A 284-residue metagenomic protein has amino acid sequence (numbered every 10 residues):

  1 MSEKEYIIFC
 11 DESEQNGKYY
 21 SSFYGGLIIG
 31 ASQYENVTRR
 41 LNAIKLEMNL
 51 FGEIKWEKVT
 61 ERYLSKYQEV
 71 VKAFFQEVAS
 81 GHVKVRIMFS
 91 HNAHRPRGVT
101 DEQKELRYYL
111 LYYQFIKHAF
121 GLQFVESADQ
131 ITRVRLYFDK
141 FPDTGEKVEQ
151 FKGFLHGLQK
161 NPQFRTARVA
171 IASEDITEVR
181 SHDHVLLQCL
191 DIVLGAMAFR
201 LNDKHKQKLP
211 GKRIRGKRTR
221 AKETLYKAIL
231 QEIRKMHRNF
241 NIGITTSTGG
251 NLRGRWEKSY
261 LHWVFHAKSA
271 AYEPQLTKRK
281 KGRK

Functional and structural regions predicted by a protein language model:
M1-K284: Phosphate-ester processing/binding pockets and catalytic centers
